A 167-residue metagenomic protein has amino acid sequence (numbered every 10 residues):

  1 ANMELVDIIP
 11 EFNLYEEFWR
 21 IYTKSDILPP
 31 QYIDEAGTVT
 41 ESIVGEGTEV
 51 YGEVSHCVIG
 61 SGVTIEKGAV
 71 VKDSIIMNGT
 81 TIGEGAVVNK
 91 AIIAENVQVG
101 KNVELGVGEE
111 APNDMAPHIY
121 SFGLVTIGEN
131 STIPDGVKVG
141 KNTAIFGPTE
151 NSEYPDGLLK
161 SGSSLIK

Functional and structural regions predicted by a protein language model:
A1-K167: Left-handed beta-helix
